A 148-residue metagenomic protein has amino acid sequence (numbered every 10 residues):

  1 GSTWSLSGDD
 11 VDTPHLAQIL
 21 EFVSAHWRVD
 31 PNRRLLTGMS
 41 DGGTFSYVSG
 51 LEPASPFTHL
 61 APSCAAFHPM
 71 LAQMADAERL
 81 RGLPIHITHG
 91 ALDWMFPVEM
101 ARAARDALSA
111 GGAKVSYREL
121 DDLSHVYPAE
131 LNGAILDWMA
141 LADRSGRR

Functional and structural regions predicted by a protein language model:
W4-D41, P56: Gly/Ser-rich "nucleophile elbow"/oxyanion-hole loop immediately N-terminal to the catalytic nucleophile in hydrolases
R28-V29, E52, E78-R81: Extracellular/periplasmic catalytic domains that process cell-envelope and extracellular macromolecules
L36-G38, S63, T88: Short beta-strand immediately N-terminal to the catalytic nucleophile in serine-hydrolase-like folds
S40, A66, A91: Residue-level signal for short, function-critical loop segments
G43-A54: Short glycine-enriched nucleophile-adjacent loop and the immediately C-terminal alpha-helix near the catalytic center
S55-F67: A conserved short beta-strand
A66-E78, E99, A103: Alpha-helical scaffolding within the catalytic cores of extracellular/periplasmic polymer-degrading hydrolases
H86-T88, W94-R148: C-terminal catalytic histidine-bearing segment of alpha/beta-hydrolase fold enzymes
